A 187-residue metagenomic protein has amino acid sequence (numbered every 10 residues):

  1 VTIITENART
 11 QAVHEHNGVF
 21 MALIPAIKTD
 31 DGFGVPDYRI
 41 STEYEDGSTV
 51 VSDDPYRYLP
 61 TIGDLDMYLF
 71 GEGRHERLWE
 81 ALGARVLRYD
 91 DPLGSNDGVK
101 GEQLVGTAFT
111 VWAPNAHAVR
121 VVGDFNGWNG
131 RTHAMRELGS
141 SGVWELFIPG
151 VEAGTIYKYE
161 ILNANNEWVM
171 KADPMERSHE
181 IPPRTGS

Functional and structural regions predicted by a protein language model:
V1, W112-V119, W128: Short proline/glycine-enriched turn/loop motifs at strand-loop junctions of beta-rich domains
V1-T2, A8-A12, G18-F20: Active-site-flanking structural segment that lines cofactor/substrate pockets
I4-T10, E45, D124-N129, A164: Change "in extracellular beta-sheet-rich domains … of secreted and cell-surface proteins" to "in beta-sheet-rich domains
N7-A8, D124-N126, M135, D173-R177: Short Gly/aromatic-enriched secondary-structure transition segments
Q11-H16, A134-G139: Short beta-strand segments within Ig-like beta-sandwich modules, predominantly Fibronectin type-III
V19-A113, L138-S187: The feature marks proteins involved in alpha-glucan
G130-T132, M170: Generic domain-boundary/flexible-linker signal
